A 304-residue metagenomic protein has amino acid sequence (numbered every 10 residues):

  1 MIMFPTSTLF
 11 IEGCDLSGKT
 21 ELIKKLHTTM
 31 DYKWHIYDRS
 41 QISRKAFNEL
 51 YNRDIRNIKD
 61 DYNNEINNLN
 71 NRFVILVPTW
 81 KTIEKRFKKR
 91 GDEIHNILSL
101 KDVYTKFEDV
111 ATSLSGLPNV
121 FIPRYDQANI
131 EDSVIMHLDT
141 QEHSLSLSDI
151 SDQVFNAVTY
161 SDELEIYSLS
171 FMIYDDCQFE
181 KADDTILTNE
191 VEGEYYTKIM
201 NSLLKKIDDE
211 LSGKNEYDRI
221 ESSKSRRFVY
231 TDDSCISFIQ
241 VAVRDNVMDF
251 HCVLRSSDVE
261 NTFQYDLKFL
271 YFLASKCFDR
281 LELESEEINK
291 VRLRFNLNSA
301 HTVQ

Functional and structural regions predicted by a protein language model:
M1-M3, D92, T105-S146: NTP-dependent small-molecule kinase module
I11: Hydrophobic anchor at the beta1->P-loop junction of P-loop NTPases
C14-D15: The conserved Walker
G18: Conserved glycine(s) of the Walker
E21-L22: Hydrophobic positions on the alpha1 helix immediately C-terminal to the Walker A/P-loop
T28-V74: Conserved nucleotide-sensing/catalytic segment adjacent to the nucleotide-binding pocket in NTP-handling enzymes
N67-T112: A glycine- and Lys/Arg-enriched "phosphate-lid" helix/loop adjacent to the NTP-binding pocket of small-molecule kinases
M136, T140-Q304: Terminal, non-catalytic protein-protein interaction segments that mediate quaternary/complex assembly
